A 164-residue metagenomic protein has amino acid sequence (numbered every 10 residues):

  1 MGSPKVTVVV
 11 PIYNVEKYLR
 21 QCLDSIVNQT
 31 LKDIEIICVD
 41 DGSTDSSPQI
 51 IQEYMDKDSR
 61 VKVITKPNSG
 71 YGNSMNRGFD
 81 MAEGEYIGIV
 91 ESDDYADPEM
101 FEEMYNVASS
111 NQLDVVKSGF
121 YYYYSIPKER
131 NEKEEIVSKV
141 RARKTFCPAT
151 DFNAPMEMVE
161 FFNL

Functional and structural regions predicted by a protein language model:
M1-L164: Nucleotide-sugar donor-binding/catalytic module of glycosyltransferases that assemble extracellular/cell-envelope
